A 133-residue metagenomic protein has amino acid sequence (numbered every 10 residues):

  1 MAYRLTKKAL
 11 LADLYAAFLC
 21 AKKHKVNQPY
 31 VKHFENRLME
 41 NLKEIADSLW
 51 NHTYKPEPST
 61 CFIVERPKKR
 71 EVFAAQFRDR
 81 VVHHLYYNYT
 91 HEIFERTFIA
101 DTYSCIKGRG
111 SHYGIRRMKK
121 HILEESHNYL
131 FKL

Functional and structural regions predicted by a protein language model:
M1-K43: Non-catalytic, polymerase-adjacent accessory regions of viral genome-replication enzymes
K8-H24, P56-T60, N88-I93, L123: Short, compositionally biased low-complexity segments
L19-V26, I63-E65, E95-T97, Y129: Short acidic (Asp/Glu) and glycine-rich catalytic loops that position anionic groups and cofactors
N27-P29, H112-L133: Conserved catalytic palm subdomain of right-hand nucleotidyl-transferase polymerases, strongest for RNA-directed enzymes
E35-P58: Amphipathic alpha-helical blocks
K69-I99: Conserved pre-motif C helix in the palm subdomain of viral-like polymerases
F98-K107: Short, glycine/acidic-rich hinge or "gate" loops at secondary-structure transitions that mediate conformational
